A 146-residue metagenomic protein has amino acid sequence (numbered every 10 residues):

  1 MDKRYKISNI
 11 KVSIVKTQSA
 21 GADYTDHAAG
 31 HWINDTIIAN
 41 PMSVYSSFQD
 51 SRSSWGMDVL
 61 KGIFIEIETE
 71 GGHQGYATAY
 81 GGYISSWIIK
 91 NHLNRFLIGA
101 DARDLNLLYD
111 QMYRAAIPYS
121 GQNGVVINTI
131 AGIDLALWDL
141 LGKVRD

Functional and structural regions predicted by a protein language model:
M1-Y80: Structured beta-strand/loop patches that form or line metal/cofactor-binding pockets in enzymes
D26, R52-S53, E68-V144: Metal- or metallocofactor-binding catalytic centers and their adjacent structured scaffolds across diverse enzyme
